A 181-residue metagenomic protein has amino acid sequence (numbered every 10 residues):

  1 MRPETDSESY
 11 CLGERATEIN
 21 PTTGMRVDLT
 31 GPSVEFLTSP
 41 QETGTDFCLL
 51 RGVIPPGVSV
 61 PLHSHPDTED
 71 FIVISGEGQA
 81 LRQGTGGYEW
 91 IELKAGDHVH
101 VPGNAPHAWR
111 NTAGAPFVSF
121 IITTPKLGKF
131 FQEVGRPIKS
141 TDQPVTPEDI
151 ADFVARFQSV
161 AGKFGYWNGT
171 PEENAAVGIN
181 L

Functional and structural regions predicted by a protein language model:
M1-F47, P147-L181: A short, N-terminal "cap"/entry segment at the start of jelly-roll beta-barrel domains of the cupin/DSBH fold
S33-L37, C48-S64: Conserved short histidine dyad/triad with adjacent acidic residue
T38-S39, S59-H65, R82, W90-I91 (+1 more regions): Short histidine-centered beta-strand/loop micro-motifs that create catalytic or ligand/metal-coordination sites
E42-T43, D70-I72, G84-G103: Short acidic-glycine-tyrosine-enriched beta hairpin
P56, P66-Q79, Q83-G84: Glycine- and acidic-residue-biased ligand/ion/polar-headgroup-sensing regions
Q79, G103-K129: Ligand-binding loop in jelly-roll beta-barrel domains
K129-D149: A hydrophobic, small-residue-rich beta->alpha segment in the mid-to-C-terminal subdomain of diverse proteins
